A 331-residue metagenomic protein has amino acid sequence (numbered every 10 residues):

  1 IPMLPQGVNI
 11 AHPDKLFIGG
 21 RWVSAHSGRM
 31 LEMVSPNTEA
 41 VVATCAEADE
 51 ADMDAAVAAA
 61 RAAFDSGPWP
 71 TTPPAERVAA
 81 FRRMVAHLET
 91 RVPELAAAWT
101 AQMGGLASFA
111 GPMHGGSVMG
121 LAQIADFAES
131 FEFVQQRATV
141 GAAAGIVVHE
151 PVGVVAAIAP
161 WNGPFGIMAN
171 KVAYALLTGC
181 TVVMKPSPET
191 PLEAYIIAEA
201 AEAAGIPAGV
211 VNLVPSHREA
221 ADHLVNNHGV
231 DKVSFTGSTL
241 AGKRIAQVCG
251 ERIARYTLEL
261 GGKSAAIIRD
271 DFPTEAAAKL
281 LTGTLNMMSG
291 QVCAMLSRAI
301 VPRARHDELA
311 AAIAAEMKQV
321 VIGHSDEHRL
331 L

Functional and structural regions predicted by a protein language model:
I1-C45, A79-R83, F131-I158, T257: Terminal low-complexity tails and localization/encapsulation signals of metabolic enzymes
E39, R77, W99, G179 (+5 more regions): Residue-level signal for inorganic ion chemistry
V42-F131: Glycine-rich loop-to-alpha-helix module at the N-terminal edge of alpha/beta enzyme cores
F64, P68, V85-V92, A96 (+12 more regions): Structural signal for hydrophobic packing residues in well-ordered secondary-structure cores of soluble enzyme domains
A98-L106, Q136-G141, D326-L331: Short linear capping/connector segments at secondary-structure termini
F133-A276: Rossmann-like NAD(P) dinucleotide-binding subdomain of oxidoreductase/dehydrogenase enzymes
L240-L331: ALDH superfamily catalytic-core signature
